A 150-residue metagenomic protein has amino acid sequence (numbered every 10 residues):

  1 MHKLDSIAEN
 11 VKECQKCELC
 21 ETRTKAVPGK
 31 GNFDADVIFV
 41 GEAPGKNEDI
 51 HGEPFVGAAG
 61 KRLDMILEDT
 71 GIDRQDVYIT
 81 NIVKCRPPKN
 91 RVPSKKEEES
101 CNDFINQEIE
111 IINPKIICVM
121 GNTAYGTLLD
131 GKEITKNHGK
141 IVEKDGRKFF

Functional and structural regions predicted by a protein language model:
M1-F150: A polyanion-binding, active-site-adjacent surface
